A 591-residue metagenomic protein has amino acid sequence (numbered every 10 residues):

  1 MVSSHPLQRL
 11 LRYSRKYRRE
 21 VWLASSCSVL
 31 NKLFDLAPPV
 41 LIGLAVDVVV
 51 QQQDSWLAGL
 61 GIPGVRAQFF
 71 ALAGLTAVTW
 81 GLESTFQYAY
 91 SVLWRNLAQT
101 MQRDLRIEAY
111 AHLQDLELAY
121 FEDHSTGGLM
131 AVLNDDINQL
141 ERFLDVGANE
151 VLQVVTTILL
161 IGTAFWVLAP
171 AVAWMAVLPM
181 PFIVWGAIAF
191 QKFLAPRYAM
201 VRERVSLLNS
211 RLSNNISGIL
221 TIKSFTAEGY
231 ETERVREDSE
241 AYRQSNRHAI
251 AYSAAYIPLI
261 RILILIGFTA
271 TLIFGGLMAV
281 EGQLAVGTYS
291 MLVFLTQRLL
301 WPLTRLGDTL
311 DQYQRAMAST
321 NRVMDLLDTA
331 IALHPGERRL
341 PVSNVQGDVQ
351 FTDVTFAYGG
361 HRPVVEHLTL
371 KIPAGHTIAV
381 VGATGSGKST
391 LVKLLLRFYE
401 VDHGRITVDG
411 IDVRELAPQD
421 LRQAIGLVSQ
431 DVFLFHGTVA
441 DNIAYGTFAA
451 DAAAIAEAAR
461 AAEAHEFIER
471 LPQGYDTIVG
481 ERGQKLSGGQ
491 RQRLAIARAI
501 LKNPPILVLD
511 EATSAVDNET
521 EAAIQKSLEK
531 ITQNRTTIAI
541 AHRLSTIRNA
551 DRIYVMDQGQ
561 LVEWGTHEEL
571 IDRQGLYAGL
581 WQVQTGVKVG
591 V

Functional and structural regions predicted by a protein language model:
H5-P6, S14, V46, Y90 (+3 more regions): Juxtamembrane loop-to-helix connectors within ABC transporter transmembrane domains
W22-T85, W166-A171, G282, V286: Transmembrane helix-loop-helix hairpins at lipid-water interfaces of multipass membrane proteins, especially the type-1
L23-L30, T76, V146-M200, T271-L284 (+1 more regions): Transmembrane helices of ABC transporter permease
V46, A109, L113, I222 (+2 more regions): Helix-loop junctions and hydrophobic alpha-helical segments within the transmembrane domains of large membrane
T76-E83, Q87, M180-V184, S253-G267 (+1 more regions): Hydrophobic alpha-helical segments in the permease module
H124-G127, M200-H248, R338-L340: Loop segments that connect adjacent transmembrane helices in multi-pass transporters
R204, L208, A227, A251 (+2 more regions): Cytosolic ends of transmembrane helices, especially the final helix of ABC transmembrane type-1 domains
P335-G336, V342-V591: ABC-type nucleotide-binding domain
